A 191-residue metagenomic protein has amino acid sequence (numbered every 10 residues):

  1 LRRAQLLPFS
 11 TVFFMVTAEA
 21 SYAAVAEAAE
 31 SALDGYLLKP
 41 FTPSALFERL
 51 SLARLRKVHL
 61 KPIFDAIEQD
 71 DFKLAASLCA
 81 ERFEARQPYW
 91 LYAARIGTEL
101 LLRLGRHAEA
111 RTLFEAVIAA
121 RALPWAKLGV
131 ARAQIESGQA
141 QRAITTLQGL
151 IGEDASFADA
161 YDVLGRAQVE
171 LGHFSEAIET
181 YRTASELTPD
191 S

Functional and structural regions predicted by a protein language model:
L7-S10, A20-G35, E48: Alpha4 helix (beta4-alpha4-beta5 surface) of REC/receiver domains from two-component response regulators
F14-V16: Hydrophobic/aromatic residues positioned on beta-strands within the core alpha/beta folds
K39: A Lys-centered signature of the CheY-like receiver
L46-K57, P62: Receiver (REC) domain switch/output surface
K57, L91-Y92, W125, D159: Start-of-helix register in tetratricopeptide repeats
K61, D65-Q69, L100, A133 (+1 more regions): Residue-level signature for tetratricopeptide repeat
K61, R95-I96, G129, V163: "A position-specific structural signal for the A-helix of alpha-solenoid helical repeats
A108-S191: Flexible loop/N-cap segments at domain edges
